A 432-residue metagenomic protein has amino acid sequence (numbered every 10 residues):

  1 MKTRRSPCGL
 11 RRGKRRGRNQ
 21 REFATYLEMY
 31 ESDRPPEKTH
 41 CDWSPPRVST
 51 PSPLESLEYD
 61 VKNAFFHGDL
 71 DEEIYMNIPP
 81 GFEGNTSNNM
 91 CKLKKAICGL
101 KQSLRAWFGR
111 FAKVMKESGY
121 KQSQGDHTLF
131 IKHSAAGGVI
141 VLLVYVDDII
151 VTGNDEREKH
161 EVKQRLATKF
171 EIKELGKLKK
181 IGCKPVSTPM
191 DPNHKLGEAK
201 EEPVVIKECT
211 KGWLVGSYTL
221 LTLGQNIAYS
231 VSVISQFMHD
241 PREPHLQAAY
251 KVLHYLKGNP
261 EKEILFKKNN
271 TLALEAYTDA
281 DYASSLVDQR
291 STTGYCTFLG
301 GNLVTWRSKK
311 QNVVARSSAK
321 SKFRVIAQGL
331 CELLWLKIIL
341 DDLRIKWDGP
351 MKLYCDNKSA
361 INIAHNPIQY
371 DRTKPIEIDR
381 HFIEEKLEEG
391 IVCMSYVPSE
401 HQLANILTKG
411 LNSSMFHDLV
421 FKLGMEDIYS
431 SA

Functional and structural regions predicted by a protein language model:
M1-E171: Metal/cofactor- and membrane transport-associated sequence elements
M1-N19, P192, P203-K207, L274 (+2 more regions): Intrinsically disordered, low-complexity charged segments
G17, P45, D60, M76 (+21 more regions): Mobile genetic element proteins and their domesticated derivatives, centered on retroelements and DNA transposons
A24-M29, F65-L70, S285-Q289, W306-S308 (+1 more regions): Cytochrome P450 core scaffold surrounding the K-helix E-X-X-R motif and the conserved "meander" helix-loop region
P46, I97, Q102, Y145-V146 (+4 more regions): C-terminal reverse transcriptase regions that engage the nucleic-acid substrate
S49-P53, A136, Y255-T278: Structured nucleic-acid-interacting core domains from mobile-element enzymes and related host factors, especially RNase
L272-A273, S291, L303, S308-A432: RNase H-like nuclease module associated with reverse transcription
D281, S285-G301: Acidic, metal-ligating active-site segments
